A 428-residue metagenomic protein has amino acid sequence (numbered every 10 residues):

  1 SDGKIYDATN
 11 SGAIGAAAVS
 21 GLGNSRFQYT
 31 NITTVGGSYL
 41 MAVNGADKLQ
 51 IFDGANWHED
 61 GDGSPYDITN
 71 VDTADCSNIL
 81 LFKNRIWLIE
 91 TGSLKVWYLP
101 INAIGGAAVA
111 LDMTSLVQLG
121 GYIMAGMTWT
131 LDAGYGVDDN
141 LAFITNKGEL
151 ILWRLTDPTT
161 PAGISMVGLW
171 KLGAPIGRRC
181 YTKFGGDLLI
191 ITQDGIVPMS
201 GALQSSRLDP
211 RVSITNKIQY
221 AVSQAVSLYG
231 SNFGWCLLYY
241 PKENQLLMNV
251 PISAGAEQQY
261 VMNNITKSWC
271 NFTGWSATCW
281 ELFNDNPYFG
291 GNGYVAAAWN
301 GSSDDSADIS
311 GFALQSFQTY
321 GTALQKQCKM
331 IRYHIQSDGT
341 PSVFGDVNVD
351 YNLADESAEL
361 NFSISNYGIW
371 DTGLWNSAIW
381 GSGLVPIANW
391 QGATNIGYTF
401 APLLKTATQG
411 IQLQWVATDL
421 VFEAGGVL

Functional and structural regions predicted by a protein language model:
S1-G15, V19-L40, K171-D187, Q193-L428: Beta-sheet repeat architectures centered on beta-propellers
G12-F27, H58-G234, K267-G274: Beta-propeller and closely related beta-pinwheel folds
